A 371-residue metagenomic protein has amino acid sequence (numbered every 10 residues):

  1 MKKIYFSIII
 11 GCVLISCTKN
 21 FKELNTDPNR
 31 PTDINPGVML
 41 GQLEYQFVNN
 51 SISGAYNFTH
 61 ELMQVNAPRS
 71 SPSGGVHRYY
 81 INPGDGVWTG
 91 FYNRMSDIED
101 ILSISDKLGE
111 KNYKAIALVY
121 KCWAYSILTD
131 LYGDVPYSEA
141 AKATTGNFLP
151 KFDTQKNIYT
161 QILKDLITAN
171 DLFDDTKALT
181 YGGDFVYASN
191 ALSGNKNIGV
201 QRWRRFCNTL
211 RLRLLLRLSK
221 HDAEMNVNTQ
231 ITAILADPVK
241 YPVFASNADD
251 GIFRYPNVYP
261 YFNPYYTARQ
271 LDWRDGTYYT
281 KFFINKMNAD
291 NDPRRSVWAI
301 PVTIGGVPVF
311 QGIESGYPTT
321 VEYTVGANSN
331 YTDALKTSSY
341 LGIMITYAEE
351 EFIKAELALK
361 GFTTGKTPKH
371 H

Functional and structural regions predicted by a protein language model:
M1-T26: Bacterial Sec-dependent N-terminal signal peptides
C17-S73, H77, I81-N82, T89-Y92 (+2 more regions): Membrane-proximal, proline-rich intrinsically disordered regions
G37-L40, E44, Y92-M95, E99-L102 (+3 more regions): Hydrophobic core segments within long, regular secondary-structure runs in both alpha- and beta-rich folds
A67-Y181, T337-G342: Conserved, well-structured interaction surfaces
D85, V227-K354, L359-K360, G365-H371: Hydrophobic-face positions in mid-chain alpha helices that act as interaction patches
D171-W203: Acidic interhelical loop/turn segments
